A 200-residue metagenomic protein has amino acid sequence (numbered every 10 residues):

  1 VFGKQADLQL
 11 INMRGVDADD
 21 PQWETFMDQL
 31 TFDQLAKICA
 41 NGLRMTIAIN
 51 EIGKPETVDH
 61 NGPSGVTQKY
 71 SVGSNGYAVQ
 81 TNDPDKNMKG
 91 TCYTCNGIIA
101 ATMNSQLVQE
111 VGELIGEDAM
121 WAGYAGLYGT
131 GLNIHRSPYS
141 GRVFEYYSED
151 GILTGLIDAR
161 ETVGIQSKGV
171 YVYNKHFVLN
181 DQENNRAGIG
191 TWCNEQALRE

Functional and structural regions predicted by a protein language model:
V1-E200: Glycoside hydrolase catalytic-domain context in secreted enzymes
